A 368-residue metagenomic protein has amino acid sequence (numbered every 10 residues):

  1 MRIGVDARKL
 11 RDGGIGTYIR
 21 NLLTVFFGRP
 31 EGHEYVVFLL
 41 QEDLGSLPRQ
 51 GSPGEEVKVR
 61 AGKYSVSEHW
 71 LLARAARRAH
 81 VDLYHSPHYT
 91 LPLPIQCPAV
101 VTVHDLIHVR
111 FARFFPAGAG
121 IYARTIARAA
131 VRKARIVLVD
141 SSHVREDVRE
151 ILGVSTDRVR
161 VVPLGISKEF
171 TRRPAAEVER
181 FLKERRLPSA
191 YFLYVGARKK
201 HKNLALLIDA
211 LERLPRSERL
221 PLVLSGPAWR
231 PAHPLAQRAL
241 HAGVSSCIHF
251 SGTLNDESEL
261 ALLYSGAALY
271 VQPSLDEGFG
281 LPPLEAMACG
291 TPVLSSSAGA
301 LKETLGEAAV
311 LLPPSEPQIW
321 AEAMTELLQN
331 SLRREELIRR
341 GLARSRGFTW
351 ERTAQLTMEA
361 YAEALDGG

Functional and structural regions predicted by a protein language model:
M1-G368: Carbohydrate transferase catalytic cores enriched for Leloir-type hexosyltransferases
